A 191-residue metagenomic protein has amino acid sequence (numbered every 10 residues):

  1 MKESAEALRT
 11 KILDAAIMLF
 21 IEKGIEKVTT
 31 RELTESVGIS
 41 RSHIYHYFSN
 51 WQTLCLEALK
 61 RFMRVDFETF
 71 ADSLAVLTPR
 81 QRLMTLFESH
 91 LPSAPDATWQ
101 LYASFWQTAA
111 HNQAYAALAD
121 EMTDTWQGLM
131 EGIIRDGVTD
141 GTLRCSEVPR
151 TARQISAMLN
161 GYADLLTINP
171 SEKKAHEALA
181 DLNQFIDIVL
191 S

Functional and structural regions predicted by a protein language model:
M1-A7, I168: N-terminal intrinsically disordered/low-complexity leader segments
K11, A15, L19-T53, E57: Helix-turn-helix
S49-T53, E57, L74, T78 (+4 more regions): Residues in soluble alpha-helical coiled-coils and helical-bundle/repeat scaffolds
E57, E68-W99, P149-I155, L179: Hydrophobic alpha-helical connector segments
K60-D66: Short, basic, alpha-helical segments at the C-terminal edge of helix-turn-helix-like DNA-binding modules
Q81, T85, S89-P92, G128-D136 (+2 more regions): C-terminal peripheral helix-coil segments that are non-catalytic and often amphipathic
R82, A94-A117: Amphipathic alpha-helical segments used for helix-helix packing
N112-Q113, D124-T151, V189-S191: Hydrophobic alpha-helical bundle segments that form small-molecule/ligand-binding pockets
